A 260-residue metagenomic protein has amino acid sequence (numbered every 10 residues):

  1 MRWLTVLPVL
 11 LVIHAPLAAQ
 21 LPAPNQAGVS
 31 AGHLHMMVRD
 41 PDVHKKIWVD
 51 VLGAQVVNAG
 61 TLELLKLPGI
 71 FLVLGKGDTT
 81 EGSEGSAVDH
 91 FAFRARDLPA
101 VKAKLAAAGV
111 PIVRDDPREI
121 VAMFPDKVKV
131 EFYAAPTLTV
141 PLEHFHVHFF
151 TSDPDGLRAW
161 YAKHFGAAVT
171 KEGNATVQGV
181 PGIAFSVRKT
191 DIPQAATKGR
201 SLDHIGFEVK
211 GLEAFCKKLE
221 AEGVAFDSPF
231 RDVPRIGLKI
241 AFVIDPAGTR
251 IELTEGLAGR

Functional and structural regions predicted by a protein language model:
W3-P16: Bacterial N-terminal signal peptides
Q20-Q26, K102, A106-F149, T170-T190 (+3 more regions): Vicinal oxygen chelate
A23-N25, D78-S83, P136-L138, P193-T197: Short, flexible, solvent-exposed loop/turn segments with mixed acidic/basic and small polar residues
Q26, H35-L72, G77, V113-V121 (+2 more regions): Core segments of cupin and vicinal oxygen chelate
V29-R39, E63-L64, T80-K104, R118-M123 (+4 more regions): Vicinal oxygen chelate
